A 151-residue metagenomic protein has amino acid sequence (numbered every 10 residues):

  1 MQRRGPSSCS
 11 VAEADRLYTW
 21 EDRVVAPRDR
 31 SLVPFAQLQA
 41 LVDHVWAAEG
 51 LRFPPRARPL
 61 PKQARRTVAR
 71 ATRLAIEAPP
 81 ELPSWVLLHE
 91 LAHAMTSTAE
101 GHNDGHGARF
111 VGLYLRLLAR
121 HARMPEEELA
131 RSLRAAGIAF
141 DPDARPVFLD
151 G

Functional and structural regions predicted by a protein language model:
Q2-E81, E100-G151: Metalloprotease/metallohydrolase-associated module, dominated by Zn2+-dependent proteases
W85-T98: Active-site recognition of the HExxH zinc-binding catalytic motif
